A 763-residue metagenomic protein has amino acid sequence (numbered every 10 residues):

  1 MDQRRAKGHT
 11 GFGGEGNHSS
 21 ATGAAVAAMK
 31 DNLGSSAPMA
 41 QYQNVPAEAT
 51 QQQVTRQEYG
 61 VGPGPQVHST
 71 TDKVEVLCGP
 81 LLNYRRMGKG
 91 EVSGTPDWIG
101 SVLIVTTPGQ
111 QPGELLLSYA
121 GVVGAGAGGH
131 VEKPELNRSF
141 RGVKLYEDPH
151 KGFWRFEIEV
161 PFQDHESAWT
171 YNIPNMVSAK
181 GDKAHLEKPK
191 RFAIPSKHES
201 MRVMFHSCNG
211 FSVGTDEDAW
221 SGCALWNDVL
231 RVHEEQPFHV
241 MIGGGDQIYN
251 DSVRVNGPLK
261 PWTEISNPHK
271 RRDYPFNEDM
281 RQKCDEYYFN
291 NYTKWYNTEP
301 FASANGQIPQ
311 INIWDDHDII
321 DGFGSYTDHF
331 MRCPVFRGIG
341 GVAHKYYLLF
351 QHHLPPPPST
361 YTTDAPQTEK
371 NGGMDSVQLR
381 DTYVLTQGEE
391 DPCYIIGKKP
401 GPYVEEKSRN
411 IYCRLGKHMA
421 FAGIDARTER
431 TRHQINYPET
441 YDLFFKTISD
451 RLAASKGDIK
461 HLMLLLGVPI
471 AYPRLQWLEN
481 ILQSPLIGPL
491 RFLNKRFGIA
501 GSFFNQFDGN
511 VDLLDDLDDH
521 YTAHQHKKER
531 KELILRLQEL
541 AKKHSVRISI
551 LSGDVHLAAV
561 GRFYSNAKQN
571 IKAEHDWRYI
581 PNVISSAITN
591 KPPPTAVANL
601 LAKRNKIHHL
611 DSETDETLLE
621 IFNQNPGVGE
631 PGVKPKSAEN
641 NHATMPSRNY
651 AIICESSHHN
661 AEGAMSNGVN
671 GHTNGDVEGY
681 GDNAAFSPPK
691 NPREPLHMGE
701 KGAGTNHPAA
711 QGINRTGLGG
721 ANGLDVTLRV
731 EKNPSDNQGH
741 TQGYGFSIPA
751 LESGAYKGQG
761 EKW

Functional and structural regions predicted by a protein language model:
D2-W763: Metal-dependent phosphoester/phosphodiester hydrolase catalytic core
